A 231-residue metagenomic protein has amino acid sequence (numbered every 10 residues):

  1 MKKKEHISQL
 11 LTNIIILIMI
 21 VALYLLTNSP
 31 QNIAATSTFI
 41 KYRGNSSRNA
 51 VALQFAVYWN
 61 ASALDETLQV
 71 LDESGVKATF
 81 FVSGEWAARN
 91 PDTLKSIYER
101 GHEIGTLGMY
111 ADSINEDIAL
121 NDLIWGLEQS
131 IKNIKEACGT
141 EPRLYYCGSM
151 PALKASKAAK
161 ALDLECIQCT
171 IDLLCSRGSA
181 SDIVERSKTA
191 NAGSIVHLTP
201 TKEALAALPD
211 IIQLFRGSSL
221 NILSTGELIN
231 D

Functional and structural regions predicted by a protein language model:
M1-Q54, N60-E73, S181-E185, I211-D231: N-terminal pre-catalytic segment of deacetylase/amide-hydrolase enzymes
P30-I118, Q129, N133: Active-site beta->alpha N-cap acidic-glycine motif
Q54, T79-S83, G105-L107, Y146-G148 (+3 more regions): A cross-family glycoside hydrolase active-site/sugar-binding cleft signature
Y58-S62, F81-N90, I114-N121, Y146-L153 (+2 more regions): Acidic-and-aromatic substrate-binding clefts and catalytic sites of carbohydrate-active enzymes
A63, T67, N90-T93, A119 (+6 more regions): Stable alpha-helical elements in mature extracytoplasmic
L68-F81, E103, L120-S149, E185-L198: CE4/NodB-like, metal-dependent polysaccharide N-deacetylase domain that modifies extracellular/periplasmic N-acetylated
V70-S74, T93-R100, N133-A137, K154-L162 (+1 more regions): Alpha-helical structural signal in soluble globular domains
S156-K188, L220-D231: His/Asp/Glu-enriched short active-site or ligand-binding loop at hydrolase and phosphoryl-transfer sites
